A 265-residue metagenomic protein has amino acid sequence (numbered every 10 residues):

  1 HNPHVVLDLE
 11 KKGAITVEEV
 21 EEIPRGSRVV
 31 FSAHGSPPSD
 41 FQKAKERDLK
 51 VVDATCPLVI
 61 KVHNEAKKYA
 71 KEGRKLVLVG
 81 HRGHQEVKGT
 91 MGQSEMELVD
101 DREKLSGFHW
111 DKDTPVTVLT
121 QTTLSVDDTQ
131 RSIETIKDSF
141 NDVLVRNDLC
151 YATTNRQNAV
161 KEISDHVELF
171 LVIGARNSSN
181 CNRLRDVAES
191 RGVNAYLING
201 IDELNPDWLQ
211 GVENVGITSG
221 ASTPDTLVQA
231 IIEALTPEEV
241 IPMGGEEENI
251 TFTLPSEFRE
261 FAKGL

Functional and structural regions predicted by a protein language model:
H1-S219, D225-L265: The feature marks the mature, well-folded catalytic cores of soluble enzymes
